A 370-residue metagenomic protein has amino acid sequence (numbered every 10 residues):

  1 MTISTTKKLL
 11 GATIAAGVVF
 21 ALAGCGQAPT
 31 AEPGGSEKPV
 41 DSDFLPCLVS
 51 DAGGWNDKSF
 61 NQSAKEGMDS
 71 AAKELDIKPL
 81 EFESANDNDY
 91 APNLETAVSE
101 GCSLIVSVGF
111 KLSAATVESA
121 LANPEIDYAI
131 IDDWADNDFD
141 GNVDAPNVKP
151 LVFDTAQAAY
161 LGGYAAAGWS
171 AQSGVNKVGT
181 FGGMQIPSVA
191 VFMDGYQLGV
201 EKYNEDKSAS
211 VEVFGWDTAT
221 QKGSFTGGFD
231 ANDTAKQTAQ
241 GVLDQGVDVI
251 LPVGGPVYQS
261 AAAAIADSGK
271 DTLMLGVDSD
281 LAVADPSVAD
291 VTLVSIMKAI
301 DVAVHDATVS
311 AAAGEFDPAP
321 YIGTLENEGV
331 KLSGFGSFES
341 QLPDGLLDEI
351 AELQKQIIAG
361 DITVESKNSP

Functional and structural regions predicted by a protein language model:
T2-I14: Bacterial N-terminal signal peptides that target proteins for export
T6, G26-P370: A residue-level marker of the well-folded mature domains of exported/periplasmic proteins
F20-G24: C-terminal motif of bacterial Sec signal peptides marking the signal peptidase cleavage site
